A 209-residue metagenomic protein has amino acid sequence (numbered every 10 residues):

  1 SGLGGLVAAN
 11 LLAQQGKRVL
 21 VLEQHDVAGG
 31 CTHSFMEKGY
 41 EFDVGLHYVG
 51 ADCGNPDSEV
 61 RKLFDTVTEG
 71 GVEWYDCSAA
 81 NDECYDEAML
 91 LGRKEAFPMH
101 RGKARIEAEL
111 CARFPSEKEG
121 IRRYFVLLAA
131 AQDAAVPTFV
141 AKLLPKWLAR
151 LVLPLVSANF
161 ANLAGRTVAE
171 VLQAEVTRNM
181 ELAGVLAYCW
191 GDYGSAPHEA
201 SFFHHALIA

Functional and structural regions predicted by a protein language model:
S1-V136: N-terminal glycine-rich phosphate/pyrophosphate-binding loop and immediately adjacent elements
Q24, C189, H205: Fold-independent oxyanion-binding glycine-rich loops and adjacent beta-strand/coil segments at enzyme active sites
G92-A200: Rossmann-like flavin
E199-A209: Residues forming anionic-ligand binding surfaces in small-molecule and nucleic-acid pockets of primarily soluble enzymes
